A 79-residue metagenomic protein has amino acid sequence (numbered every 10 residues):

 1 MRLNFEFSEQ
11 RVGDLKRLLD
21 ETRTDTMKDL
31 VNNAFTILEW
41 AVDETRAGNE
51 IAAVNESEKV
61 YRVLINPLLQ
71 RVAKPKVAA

Functional and structural regions predicted by a protein language model:
M1-F7, V60-I65, A73, A79: Short Lys/Arg-rich basic patches
M1-L3, T22, V31: Non-catalytic interaction surface on structured domains
N4, G48-E50: Residues at or immediately flanking beta-strands
S8-D29, E44, A52: Surface-exposed, Lys/Arg-rich phosphate-binding patches that contact polyanionic backbones
D20, N66-P67: Short, glycine/charged-enriched secondary-structure capping and boundary segments
D25-A47, K59-V63: Short, basic amphipathic alpha-helical segments that act as recognition/interaction helices in nucleic-acid-binding
A53-S57: Short acidic, glycine-rich loop/turn motifs
